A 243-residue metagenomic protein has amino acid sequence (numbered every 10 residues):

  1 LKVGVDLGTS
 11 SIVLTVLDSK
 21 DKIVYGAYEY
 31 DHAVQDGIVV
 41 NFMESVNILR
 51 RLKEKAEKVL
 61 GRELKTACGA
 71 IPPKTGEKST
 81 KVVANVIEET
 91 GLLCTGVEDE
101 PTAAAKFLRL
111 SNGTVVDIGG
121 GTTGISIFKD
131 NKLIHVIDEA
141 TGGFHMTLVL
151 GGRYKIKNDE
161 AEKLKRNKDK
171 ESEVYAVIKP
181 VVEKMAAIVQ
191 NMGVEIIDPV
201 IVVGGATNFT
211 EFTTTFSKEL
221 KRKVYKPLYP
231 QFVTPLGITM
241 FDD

Functional and structural regions predicted by a protein language model:
L1-L7, V13-I118, K132-D243: Nucleotide/phosphate-binding catalytic cleft detector across ATP-hydrolyzing and phosphate-transferring enzymes
I12-L17, T123-I127: Short beta-strand scaffold segments in enzyme catalytic cores
